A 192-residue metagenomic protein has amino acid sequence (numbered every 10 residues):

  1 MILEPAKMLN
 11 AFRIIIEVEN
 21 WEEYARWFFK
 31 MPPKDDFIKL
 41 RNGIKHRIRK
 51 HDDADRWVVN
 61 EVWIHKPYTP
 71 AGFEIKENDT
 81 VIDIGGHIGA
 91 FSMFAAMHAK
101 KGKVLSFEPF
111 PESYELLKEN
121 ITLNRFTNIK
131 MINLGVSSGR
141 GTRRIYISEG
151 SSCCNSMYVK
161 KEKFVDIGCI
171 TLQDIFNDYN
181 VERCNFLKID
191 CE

Functional and structural regions predicted by a protein language model:
M1-E192: Phosphate/nucleotide-binding beta-alpha loop and adjacent structural elements of enzyme active sites
